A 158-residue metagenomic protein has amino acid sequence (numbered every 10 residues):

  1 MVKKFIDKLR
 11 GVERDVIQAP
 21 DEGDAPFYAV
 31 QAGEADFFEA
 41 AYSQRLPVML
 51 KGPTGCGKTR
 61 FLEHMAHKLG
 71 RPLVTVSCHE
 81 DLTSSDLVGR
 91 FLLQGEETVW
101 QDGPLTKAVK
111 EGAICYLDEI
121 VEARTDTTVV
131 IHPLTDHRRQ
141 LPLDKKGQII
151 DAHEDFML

Functional and structural regions predicted by a protein language model:
M1-L158: AAA+ P-loop NTPase catalytic core and its hallmark functional loops
